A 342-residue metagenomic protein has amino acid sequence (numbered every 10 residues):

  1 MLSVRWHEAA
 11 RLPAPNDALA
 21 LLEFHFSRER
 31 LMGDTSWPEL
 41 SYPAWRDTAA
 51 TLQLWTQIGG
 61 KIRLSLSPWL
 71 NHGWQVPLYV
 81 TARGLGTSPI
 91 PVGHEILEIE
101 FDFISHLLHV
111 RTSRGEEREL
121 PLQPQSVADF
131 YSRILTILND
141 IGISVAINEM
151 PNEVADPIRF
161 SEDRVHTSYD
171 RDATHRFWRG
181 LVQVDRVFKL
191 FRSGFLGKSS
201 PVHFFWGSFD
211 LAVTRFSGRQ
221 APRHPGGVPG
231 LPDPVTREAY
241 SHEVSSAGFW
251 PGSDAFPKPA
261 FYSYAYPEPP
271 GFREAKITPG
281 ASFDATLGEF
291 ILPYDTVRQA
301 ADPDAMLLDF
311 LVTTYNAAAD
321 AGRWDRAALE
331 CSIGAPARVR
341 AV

Functional and structural regions predicted by a protein language model:
P13-P15, A20: N-terminal polybasic/positive-inside topogenic patches
L22, G93, E98-E100, D129 (+5 more regions): Ser/Thr/Asn(+Pro)-rich, low-complexity disordered segments
R28-L31, S282-V342: TerminUS-proximal long segments
G33-I96, G322: N-terminal ordered "arm"
Y79-P157: Long, hydrophobic/aromatic-enriched structural stretches that serve as scaffold segments
E162-W250: Aromatic/basic-lined ligand-recognition segments that form π-stacking hydrophobic pockets flanked by Lys/Arg to engage
R237, H242-I291: Low-complexity, glycine/alanine/valine/leucine- and proline-rich hydrophobic stretches
